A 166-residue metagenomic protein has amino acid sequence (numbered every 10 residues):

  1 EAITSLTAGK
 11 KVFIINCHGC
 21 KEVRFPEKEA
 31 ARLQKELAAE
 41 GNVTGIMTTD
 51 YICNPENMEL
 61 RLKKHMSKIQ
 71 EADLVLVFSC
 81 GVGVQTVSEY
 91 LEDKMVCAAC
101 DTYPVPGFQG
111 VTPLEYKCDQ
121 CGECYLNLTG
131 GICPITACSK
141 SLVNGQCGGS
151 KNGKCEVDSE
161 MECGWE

Functional and structural regions predicted by a protein language model:
E1-S150, E156-S159, G164: Iron-sulfur-associated redox domains of electron-transfer enzymes in respiratory and anaerobic energy metabolism
